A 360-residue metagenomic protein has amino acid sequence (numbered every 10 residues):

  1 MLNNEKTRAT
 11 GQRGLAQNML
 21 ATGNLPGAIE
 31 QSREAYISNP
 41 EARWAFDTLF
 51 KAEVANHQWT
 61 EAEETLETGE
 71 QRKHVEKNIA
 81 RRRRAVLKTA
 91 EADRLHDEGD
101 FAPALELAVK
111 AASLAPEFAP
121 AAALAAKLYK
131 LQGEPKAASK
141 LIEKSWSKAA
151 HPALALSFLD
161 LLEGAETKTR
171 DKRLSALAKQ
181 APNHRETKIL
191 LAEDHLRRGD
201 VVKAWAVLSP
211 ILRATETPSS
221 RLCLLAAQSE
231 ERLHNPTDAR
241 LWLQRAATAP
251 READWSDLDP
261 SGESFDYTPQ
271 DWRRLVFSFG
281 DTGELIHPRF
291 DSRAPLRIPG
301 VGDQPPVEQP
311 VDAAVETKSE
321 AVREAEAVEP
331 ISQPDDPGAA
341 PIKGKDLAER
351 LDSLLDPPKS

Functional and structural regions predicted by a protein language model:
L2-E5, R33-P40, E70-I79, A108-P116 (+7 more regions): Solenoid-like repeat scaffolds
A9, R13-Q17, R83-A85, T89-D93 (+1 more regions): Alpha-helical adaptor scaffolds
G11, A45, I79, A121 (+4 more regions): TPR alpha-solenoid repeat register
M19, E53, L95, L128-Y129 (+3 more regions): Residue at a conserved register position within TPR or TPR-like alpha-solenoid repeats
T22, N39, N56, E98 (+6 more regions): Structural motif corresponding to the intra-repeat A-B loop/turn of tetratricopeptide repeats
S32, L66, F101, A108 (+9 more regions): Inward-facing hydrophobic residues that define packing positions of alpha-helical scaffold repeats
I37-S38, R43, F50-H74, P135-A153 (+1 more regions): TPR/TPR-like (Sel1-like) alpha-helical repeat modules
